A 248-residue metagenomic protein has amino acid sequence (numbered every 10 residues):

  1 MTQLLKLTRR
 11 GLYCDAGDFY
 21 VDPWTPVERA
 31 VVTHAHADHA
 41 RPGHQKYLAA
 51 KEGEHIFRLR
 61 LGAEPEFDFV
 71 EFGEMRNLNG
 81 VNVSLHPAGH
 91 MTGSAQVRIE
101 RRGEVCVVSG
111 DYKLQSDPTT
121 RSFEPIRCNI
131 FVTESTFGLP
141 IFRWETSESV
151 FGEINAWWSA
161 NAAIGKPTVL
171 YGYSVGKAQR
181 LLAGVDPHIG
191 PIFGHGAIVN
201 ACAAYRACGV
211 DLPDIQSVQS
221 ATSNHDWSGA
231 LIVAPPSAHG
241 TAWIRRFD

Functional and structural regions predicted by a protein language model:
T2-C14, Y20-T25, R29, A35-V169 (+3 more regions): His/Asp/Glu-rich metal-coordinating catalytic cores of metallo-dependent phosphodiesterases/hydrolases acting on
W24, E52, G172-Y173, H195-A197 (+1 more regions): Structural motif
F67-E71, M75-N77, L212-S223: Short acidic-hydrophobic, aromatic-tinged amphipathic segments that line or gate anion-handling sites
V81-P87, Y205-L212, I232: Short, surface-exposed amphipathic charged segments that create phosphate/polyanion-binding patches used for binding
Q179-G184, A204-Y205, I244: A short acidic (Asp/Glu
L181-G196: Conserved helicase motor "Helicase C" RecA-like lobe of SF1/SF2 P-loop NTPases
P187, S217-D248: C-terminal regulatory/interaction regions
F193-P213: Long, charge-dense
